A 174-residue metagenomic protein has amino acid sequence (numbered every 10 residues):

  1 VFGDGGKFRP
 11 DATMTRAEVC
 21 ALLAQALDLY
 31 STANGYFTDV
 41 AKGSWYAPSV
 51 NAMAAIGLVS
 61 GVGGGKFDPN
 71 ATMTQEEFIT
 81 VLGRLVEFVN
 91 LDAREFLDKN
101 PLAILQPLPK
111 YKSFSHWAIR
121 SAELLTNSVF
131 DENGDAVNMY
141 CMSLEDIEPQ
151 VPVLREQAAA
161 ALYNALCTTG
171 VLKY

Functional and structural regions predicted by a protein language model:
V1-A17, A24-S49, I56-E76, R84-R120 (+2 more regions): Feature responds to low-complexity, polar/acidic, surface-exposed segments characteristic of secreted/exported proteins
